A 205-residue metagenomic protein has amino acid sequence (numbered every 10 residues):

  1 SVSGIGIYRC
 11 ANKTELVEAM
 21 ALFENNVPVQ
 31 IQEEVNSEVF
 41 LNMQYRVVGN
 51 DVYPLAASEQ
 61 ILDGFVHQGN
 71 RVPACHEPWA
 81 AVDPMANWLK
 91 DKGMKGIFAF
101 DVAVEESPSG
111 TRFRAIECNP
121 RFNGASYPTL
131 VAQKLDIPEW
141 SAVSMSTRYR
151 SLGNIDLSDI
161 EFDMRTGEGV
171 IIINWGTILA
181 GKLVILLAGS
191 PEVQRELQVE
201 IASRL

Functional and structural regions predicted by a protein language model:
S3-G4: N-terminal beta-alpha lobe that positions the nucleotide/phosphoryl donor in ATP/NTP-coupled carboxylate activation
I7-N36, W88-L89: Conserved ATP-binding module of the ATP-grasp superfamily
A21, G64-R112, Y149-G167, N174: A long amphipathic alpha-helix within ATP-dependent nucleotide-binding catalytic cores
Q32, F100, I116: Active-site flanking residues adjacent to catalytic metal/cofactor-binding acidic residues
E33-G93, N119-S146: ATP-dependent carboxylate/phosphate-activation module, predominantly the ATP-grasp catalytic core and closely related
N42-Y45, D101-A103, I185-L186: Short beta-strand scaffold segments in enzyme catalytic cores
D136-L205: Peripheral (often C-terminal) accessory segments that flank ATP-dependent C-N-forming ligase machineries
